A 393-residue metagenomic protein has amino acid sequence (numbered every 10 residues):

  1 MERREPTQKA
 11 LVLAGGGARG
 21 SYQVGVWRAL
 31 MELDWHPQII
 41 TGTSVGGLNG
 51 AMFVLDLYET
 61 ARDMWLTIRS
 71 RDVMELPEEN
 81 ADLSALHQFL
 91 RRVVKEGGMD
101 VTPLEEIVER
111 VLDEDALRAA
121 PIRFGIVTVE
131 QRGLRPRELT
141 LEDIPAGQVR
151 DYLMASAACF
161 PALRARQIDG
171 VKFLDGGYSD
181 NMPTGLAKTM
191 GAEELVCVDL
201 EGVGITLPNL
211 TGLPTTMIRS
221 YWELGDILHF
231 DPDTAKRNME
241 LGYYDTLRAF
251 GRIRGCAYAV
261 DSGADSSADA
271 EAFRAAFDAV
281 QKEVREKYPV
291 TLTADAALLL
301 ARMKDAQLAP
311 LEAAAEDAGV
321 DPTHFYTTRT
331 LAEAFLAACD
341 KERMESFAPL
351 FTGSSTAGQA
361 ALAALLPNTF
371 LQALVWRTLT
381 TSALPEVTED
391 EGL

Functional and structural regions predicted by a protein language model:
M1-T43, A51-L393: Patatin-like phospholipase
